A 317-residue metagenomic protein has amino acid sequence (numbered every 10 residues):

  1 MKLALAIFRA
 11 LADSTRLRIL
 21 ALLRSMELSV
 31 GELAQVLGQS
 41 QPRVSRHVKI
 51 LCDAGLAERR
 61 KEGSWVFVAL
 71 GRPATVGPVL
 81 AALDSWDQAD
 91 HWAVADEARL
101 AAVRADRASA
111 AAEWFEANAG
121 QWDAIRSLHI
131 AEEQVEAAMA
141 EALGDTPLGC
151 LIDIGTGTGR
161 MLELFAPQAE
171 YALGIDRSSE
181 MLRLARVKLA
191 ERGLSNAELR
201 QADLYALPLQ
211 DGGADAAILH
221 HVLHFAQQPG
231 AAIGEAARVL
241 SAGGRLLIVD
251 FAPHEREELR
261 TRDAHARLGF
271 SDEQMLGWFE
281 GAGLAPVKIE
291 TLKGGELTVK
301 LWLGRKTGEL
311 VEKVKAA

Functional and structural regions predicted by a protein language model:
K2-P42, W65-P73, A138-A140: N-terminal helix-turn-helix DNA-binding core of bacterial DNA-binding proteins
T75-D123: Amphipathic alpha-helical dimerization/coiled-coil segments that flank or bridge DNA-binding/regulatory modules
I130-G149: Conserved alpha-helix/loop element of class I SAM-dependent methyltransferases that forms part of the SAM/SAH-binding
C150-A206: Class I SAM-dependent methyltransferase SAM/SAH-binding core
Y205-A216: A short acidic, Gly/Pro-enriched loop at the edge of an enzyme's catalytic core that lines a small-molecule cofactor
D215-Q228: A short SAM/SAH-binding and catalytic strip from SAM-dependent methyltransferases
G230-R245: A short glycine-rich, Lys/Arg-flanked "PGG" loop and its adjoining helix->strand segment in the class I
R245-L303: C-terminal alpha-helical "lid/dimerization" subdomain adjacent to the S-adenosyl-L-methionine
